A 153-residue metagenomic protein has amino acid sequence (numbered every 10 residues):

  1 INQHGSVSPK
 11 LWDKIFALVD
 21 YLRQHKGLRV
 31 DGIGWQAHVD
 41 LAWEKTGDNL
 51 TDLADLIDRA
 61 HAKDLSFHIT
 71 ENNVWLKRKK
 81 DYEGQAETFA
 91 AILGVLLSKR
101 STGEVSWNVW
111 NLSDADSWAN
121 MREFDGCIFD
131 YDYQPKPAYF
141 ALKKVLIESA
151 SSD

Functional and structural regions predicted by a protein language model:
I1-D81: Noncatalytic carbohydrate-binding groove/subsite architecture in carbohydrate-active enzymes
E44, D48-H68, N73-D153: Aromatic-rich peripheral "rim/lid" segments of glycoside hydrolase catalytic domains that contact and position glycan
